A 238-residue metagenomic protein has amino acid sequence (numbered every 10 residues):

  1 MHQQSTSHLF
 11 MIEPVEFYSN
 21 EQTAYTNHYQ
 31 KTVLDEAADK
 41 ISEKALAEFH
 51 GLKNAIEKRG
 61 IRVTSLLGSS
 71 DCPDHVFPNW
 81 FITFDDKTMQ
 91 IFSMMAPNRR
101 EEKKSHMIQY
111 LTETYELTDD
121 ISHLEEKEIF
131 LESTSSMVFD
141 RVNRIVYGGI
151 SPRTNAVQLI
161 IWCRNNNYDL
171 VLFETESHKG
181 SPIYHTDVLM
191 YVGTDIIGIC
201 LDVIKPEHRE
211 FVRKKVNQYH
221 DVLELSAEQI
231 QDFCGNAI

Functional and structural regions predicted by a protein language model:
M1-I238: The feature marks the mature, well-folded catalytic cores of soluble enzymes
